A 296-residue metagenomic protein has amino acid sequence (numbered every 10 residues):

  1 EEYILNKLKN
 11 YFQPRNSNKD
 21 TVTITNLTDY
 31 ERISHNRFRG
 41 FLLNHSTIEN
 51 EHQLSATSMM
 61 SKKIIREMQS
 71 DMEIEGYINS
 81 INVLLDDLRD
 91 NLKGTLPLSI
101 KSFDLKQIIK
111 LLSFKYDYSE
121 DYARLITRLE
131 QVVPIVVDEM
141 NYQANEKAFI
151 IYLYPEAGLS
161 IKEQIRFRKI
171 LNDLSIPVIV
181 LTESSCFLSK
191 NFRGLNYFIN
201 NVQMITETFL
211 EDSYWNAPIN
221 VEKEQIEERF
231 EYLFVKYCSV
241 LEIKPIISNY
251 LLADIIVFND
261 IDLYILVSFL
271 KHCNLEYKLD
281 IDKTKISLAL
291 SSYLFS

Functional and structural regions predicted by a protein language model:
E1-E2, I151-A157, L181-S184: Structural motif
E1-S58, K271-S296: Glycine-rich P-loop/Walker A and Walker A-like loops and their local beta1-loop-alpha1 context in P-loop NTPases
K7, D138-E139, K169-I170: A generic secondary-structure signal
K63-E130: Conserved P-loop NTPase mechanochemical-coupling segment
K110-E163: Conserved helicase/translocase P-loop NTPase motor core
E146, E163, K169-S239: The catalytic "switch" region of P-loop NTPases
L153, R168-K169: Short, charged, amphipathic alpha-helix that recurs within catalytic cores of restriction-modification and other
E227-S296: C-terminal alpha-helical "lid" subdomain
